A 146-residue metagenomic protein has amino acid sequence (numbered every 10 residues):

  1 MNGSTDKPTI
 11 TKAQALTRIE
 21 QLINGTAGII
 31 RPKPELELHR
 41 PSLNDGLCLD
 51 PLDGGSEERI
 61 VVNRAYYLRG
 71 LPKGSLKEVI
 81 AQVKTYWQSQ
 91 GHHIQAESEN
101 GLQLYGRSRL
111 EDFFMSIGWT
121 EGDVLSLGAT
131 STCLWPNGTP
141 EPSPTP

Functional and structural regions predicted by a protein language model:
M1-E58: N-terminal leader/targeting segments
E20-G28, R109-P146: Extracellularly exposed regions in secreted/surface proteins, prominently low-complexity, repeat-rich
P41-P51, Q95-F114: Ser/Thr-rich, low-complexity intrinsically disordered terminal regions
G55-R59, P140-S143: Extracellular/mature segments of secreted proteins
E58-R59, G74-K77, L102-T120: Accessory recognition modules or surfaces
R59-N100: Long, charged/polar, surface-exposed segments that mediate recognition or autoinhibition
Q90-H93, E97-G106, G138-P146: Mature extracytoplasmic or otherwise solvent-exposed domains
